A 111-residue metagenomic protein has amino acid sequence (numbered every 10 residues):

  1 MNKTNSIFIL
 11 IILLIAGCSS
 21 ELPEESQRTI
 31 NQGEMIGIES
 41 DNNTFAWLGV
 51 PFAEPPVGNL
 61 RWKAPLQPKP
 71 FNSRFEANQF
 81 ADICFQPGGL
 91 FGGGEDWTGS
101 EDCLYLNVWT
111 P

Functional and structural regions predicted by a protein language model:
M1-I7: Bacterial N-terminal signal peptides that target proteins for export
F8-A16: Bacterial N-terminal signal peptides
C18-P111: Non-catalytic accessory segments of hydrolases
